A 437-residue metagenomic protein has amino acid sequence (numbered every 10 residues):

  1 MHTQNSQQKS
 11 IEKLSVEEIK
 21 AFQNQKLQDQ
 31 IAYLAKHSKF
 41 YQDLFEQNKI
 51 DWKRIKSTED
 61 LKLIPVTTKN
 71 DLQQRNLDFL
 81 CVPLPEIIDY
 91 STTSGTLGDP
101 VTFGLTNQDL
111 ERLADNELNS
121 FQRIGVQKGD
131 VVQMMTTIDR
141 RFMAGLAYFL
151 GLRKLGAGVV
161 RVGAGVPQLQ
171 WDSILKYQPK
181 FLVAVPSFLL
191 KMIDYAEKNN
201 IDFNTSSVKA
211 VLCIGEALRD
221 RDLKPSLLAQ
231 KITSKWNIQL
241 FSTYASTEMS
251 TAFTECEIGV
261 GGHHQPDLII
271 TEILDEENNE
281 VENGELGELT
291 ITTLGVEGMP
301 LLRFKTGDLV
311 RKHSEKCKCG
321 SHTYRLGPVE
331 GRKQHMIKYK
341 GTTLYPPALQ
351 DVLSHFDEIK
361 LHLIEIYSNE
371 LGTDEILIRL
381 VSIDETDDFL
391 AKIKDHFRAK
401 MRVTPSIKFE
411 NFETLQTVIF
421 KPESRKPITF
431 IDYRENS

Functional and structural regions predicted by a protein language model:
M1-T92, G98-D115, N119-R123, E277 (+4 more regions): Nucleotide 5′-phosphate-binding alpha/beta core
H2-K9, T67-W236, F241, F253-I258 (+1 more regions): Active-site phosphate/ATP/adenylate-binding loop shared across adenylate-forming ligases
F40, L44, L169, K191-M192 (+2 more regions): Phosphate- and divalent-cation-binding pockets in alpha/beta enzyme and binding domains that engage nucleotide-derived
V131-M134, T290, R379: Short, well-ordered beta-strand segments
V159, L240, T271, H362-I364 (+1 more regions): Generic structural signal for residues in well-ordered beta-strands
L182, L294-V403, Q416, R425: AMP-binding/adenylate-forming catalytic core of the ANL superfamily
D220-K316: Conserved AMP-binding/adenylate-forming
